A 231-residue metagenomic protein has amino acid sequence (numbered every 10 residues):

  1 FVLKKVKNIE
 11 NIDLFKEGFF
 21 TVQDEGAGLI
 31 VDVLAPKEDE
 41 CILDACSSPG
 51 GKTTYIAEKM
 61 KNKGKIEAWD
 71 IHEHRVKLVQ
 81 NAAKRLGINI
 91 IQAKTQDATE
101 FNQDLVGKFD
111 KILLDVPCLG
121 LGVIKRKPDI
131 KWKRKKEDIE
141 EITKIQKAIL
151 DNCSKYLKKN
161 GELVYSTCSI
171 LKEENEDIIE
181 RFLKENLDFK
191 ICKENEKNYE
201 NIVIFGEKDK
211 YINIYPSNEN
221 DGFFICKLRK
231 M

Functional and structural regions predicted by a protein language model:
F1-M231: S-adenosylmethionine
